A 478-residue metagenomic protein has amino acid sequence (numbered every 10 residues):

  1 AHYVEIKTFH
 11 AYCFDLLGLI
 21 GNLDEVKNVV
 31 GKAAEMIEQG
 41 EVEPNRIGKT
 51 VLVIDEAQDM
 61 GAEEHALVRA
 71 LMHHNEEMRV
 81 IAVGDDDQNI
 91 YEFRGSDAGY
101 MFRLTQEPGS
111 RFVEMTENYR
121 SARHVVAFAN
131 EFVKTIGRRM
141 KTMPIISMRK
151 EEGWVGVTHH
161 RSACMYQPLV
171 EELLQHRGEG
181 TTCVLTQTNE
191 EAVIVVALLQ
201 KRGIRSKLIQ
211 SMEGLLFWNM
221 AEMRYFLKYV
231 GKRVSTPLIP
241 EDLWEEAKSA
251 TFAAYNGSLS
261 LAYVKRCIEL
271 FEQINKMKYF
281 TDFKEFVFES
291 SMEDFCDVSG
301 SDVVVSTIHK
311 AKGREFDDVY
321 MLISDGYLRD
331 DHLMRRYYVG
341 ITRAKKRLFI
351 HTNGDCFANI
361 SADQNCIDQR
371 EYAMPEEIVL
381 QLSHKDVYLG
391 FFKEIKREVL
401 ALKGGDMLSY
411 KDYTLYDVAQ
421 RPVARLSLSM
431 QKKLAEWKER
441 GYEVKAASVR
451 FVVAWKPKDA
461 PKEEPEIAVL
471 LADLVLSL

Functional and structural regions predicted by a protein language model:
H2-E35: Inter-Walker segment of RecA-like/P-loop motor cores
E25-G31, E35-L52, H73-E76: Short basic/glycine-enriched coil/helix segment immediately N-terminal to the Walker B
G31-Q39, S206-L238, R440-L478: Charge-dense polyanion-binding interfaces
V51, Q58-E151, A163, C183-K201 (+6 more regions): Conserved helicase motor core of SF1/SF2 NTP-dependent helicases
V155-P168: Short acidic-hydrophobic, aromatic-tinged amphipathic segments that line or gate anion-handling sites
Q167-D302: Conserved helicase/translocase motor-coupling segment
I360-L478: Conserved active-site motif detector
